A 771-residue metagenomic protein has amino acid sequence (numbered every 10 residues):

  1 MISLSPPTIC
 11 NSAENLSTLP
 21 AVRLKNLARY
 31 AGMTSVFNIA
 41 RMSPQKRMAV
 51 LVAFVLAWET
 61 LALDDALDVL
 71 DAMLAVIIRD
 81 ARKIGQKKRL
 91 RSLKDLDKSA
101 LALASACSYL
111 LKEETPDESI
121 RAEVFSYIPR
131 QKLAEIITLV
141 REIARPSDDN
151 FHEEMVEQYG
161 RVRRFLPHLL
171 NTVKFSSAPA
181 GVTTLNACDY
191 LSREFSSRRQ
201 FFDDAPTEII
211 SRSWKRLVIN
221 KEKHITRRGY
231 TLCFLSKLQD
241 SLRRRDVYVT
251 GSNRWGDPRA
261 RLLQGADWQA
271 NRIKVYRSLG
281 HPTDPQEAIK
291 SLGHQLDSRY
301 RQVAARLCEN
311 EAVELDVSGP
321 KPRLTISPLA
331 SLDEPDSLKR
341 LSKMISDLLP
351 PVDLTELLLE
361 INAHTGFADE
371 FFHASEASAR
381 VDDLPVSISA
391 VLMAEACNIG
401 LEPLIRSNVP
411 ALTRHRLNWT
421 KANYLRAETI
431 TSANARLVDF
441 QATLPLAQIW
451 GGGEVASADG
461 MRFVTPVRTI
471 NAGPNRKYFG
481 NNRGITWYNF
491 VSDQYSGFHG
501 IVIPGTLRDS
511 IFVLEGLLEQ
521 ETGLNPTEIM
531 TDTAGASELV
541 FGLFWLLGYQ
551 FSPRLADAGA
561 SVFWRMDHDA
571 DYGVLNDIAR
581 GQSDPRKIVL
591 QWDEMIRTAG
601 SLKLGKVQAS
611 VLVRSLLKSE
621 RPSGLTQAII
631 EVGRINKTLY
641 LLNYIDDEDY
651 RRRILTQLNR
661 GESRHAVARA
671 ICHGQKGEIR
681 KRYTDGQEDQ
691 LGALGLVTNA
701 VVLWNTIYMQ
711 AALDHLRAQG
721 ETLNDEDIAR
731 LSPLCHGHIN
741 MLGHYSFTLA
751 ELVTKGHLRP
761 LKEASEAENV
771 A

Functional and structural regions predicted by a protein language model:
M1-H294: Long amphipathic alpha-helical coiled-coil/heptad-repeat bundle
N26, F37, I405-L444, N475-D593: Catalytic or ion-translocation cores adjacent to nucleophile or general acid/base/metal-coordination motifs in diverse
L296, K421-L425, V632: Short amphipathic alpha-helical coiled-coil/interface segments
S298-P403, S407: Structured, charged N-terminal subsegments at the starts of enzyme catalytic cores and at intra-chain domain/subunit
E360, H364, A368-E370, R380 (+1 more regions): Active-site cores of enzymes that catalyze phosphoryl transfer or operate on phosphate-rich substrates
I388, N423-A427, F463: Long, positively charged leader/targeting segments at protein N-termini
D459-M461, T533-A536, G559-S561, L612-E620: A glycine-rich phosphate-binding loop feature that marks nucleotide/adenosyl-phosphate handling sites
A570, D577-A771: Long, compositionally biased intrinsically disordered regions
